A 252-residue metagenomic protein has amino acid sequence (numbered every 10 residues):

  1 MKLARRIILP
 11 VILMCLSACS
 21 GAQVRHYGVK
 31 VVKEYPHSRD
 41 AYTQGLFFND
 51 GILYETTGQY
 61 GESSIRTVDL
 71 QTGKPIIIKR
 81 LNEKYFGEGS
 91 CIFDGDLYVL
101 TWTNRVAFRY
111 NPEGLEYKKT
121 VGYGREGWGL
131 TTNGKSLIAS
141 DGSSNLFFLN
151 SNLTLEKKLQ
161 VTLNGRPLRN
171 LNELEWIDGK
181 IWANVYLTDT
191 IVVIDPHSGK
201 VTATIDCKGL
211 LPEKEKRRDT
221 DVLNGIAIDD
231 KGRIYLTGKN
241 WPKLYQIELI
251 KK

Functional and structural regions predicted by a protein language model:
Q23-D40, L70-P75: A short helix->beta-strand "capping" segment at the edge of beta-propeller domains
V32-S64, K79-C91, G238-N240: Beta-strand-rich domains and repeat architectures in extracellular enzymes and scaffolds, especially beta-propellers
K33-Y35, R80-E83, L159-P167, A203-R217: Surface-exposed loop and turn segments in beta-propeller and other repeat-based domains that flank or scaffold
R39-D50, E83-D94, Y123-S136, S140 (+2 more regions): Beta-rich, blade/repeat-based domains predominating in secreted/periplasmic proteins but also intracellular
E55-Q59, L97-N104, A139-S143, A183-L187 (+1 more regions): Conserved beta-strand positions in repeat-built beta-propeller and related beta-rich domains
D69-G73, N111-G114, N150-T154, D195-G199 (+1 more regions): Short loop/turn segments that connect beta-strands within beta-propeller blades
G73-R109, L115-G127: Blade-loop segments of beta-propeller domains
A107-N164: Hydrophobic, well-structured mid-protein blocks that either form specific transmembrane helices
